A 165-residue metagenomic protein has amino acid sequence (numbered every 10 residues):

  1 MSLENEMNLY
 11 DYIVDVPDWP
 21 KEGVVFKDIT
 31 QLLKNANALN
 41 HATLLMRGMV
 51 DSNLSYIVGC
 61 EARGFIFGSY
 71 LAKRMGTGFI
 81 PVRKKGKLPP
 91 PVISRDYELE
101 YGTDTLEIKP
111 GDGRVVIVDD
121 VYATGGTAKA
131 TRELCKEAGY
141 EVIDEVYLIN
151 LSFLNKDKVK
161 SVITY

Functional and structural regions predicted by a protein language model:
M1-L54: Active-site-facing substrate-recognition patch
D11, K129-Y165: PRPP-dependent phosphoribosyltransferase catalytic core
G23, F79, E145: Residue-level signature of catalytic and energy-coupling elements of molecular machines, predominantly ATP/GTP-dependent
L54-E61: Short glycine-rich phosphate-binding loop at a beta-alpha junction
G59, I117-V118: Generic enzyme active-site microenvironment
I66-M75, T131-R132: Short Gly/Thr/Asp-enriched flexible loops that form oxyanion-binding sites at enzyme active sites
T77-V116: Short, glycine/charge-rich flexible loops or terminal/linker lids adjacent to PRPP-binding catalytic cores
D119-R132: Acidic, divalent-metal-coordinating active-site segment for phosphoryl/phosphodiester hydrolysis, typified by short
